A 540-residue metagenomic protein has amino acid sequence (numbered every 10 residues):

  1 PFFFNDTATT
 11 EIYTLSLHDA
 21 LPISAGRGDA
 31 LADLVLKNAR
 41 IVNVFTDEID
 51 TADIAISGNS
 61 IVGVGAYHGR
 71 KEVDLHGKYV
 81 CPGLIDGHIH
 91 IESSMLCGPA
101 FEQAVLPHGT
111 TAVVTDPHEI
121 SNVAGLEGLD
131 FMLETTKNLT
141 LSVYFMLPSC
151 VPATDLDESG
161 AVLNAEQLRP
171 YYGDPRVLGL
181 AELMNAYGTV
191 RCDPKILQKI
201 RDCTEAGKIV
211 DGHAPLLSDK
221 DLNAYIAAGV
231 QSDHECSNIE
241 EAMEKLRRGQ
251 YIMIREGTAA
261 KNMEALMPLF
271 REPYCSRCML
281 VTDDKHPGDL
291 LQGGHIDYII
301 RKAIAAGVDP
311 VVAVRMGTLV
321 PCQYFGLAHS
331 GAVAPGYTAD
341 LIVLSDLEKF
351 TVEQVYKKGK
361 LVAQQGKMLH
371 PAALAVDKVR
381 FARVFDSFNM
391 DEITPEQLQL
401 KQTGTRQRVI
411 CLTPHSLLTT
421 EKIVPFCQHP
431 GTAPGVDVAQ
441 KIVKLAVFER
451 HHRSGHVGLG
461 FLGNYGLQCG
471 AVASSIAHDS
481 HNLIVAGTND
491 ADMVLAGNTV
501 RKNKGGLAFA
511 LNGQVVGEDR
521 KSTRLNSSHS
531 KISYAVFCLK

Functional and structural regions predicted by a protein language model:
P1-D19, L525-L539: Single conserved hydrophobic/aromatic residue that forms the stacking wall/gate of nucleotide- or nucleobase-binding
L17-A52, I56-S57, G65, L106-H108 (+4 more regions): Active-site microenvironment of metallo-dependent hydrolases
A25, F101-G207, P273, V516-D519: Divalent-metal coordination cores built from histidine and acidic residues
A30-L36, G65-T115: Replace "His-x-His-based motif
A39, N59, G77, H88 (+9 more regions): Divalent metal-coordination and catalytic microenvironments
K78, I85-E92, L180, H213 (+3 more regions): Histidine-centered divalent metal-coordination motifs
P117-I120, P148-C150, N185, P215-L216 (+5 more regions): Short, ordered loop/turn segments at secondary-structure junctions
V162-E182, G188-M253, A260-V281, L291-A306 (+2 more regions): Histidine/acidic residue-rich metal-binding segments in metalloenzymes
